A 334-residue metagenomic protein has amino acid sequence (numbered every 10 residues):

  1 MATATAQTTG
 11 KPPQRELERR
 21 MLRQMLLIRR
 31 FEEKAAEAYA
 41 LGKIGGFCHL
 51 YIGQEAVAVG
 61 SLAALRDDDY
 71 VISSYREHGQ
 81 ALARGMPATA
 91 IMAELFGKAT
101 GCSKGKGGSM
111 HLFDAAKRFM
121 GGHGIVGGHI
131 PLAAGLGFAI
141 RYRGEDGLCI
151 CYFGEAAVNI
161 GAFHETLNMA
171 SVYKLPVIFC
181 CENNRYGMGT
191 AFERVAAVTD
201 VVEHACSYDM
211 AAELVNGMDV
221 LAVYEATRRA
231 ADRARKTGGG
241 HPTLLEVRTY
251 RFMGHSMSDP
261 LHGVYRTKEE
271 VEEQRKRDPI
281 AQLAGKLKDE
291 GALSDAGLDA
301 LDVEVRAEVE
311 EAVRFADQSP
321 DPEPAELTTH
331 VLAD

Functional and structural regions predicted by a protein language model:
M1-V57, M253-H255, P260-D334: Conserved acidic/glycine
P12, R19-R20, Q24-M25, R30-F31 (+16 more regions): Mixed-charge, polar/low-complexity N-terminal
E33-A36, L41-Y173, A191-A197, V202 (+1 more regions): Cofactor-binding active-site loop characterized by glycine-rich and histidine/acidic residues
Y75, V247-T249, V331: A general secondary-structure junction signal
A81-A83, G189, H255, E326: Short acidic, gly/pro-rich beta-turn/loop elements at beta-sheet edges and active-site/ligand-binding grooves
M110-H111, P242, V331-L332: Generic preference for hydrophobic/aromatic residues in regular secondary structure cores
R118-Q318: Glycine-rich ThDP/TPP pyrophosphate-binding loop and its adjacent helix/strand module within ThDP-dependent enzymes
